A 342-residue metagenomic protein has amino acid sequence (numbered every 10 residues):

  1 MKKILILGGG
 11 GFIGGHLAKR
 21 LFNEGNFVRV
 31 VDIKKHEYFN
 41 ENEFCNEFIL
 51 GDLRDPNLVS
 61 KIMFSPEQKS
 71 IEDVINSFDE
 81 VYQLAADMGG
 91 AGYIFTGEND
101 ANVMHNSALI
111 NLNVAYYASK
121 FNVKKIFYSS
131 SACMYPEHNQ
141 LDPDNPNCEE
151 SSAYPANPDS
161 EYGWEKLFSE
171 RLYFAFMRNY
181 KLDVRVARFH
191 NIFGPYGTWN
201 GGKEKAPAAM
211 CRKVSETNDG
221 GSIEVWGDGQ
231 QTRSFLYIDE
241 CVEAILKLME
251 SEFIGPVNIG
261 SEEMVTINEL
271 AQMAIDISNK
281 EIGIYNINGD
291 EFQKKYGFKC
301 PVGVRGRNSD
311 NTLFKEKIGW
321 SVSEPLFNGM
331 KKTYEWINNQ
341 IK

Functional and structural regions predicted by a protein language model:
I4-E24: N-terminal Rossmann NAD(P)H-binding glycine-rich loop of SDR-like oxidoreductase domains
N26-K35: Conserved glycine-rich Rossmann-like NAD(P)H-binding loop of the short-chain dehydrogenase/reductase
E43-D55: Rossmann-fold cofactor-recognition segment
L53-S107, K120: NAD(P)H-binding glycine-rich loop region in Rossmannoid oxidoreductase-like domains and their noncatalytic homologs
Q83, L109-D159, R185: Conserved Rossmann-fold NAD(P)-dependent oxidoreductase catalytic core, especially the SDR/UDP-sugar
H138-N147, R171-M249, E262-M264, A271-S278: NAD(P)-dependent short-chain dehydrogenase/reductase
E161, E165: Active-site helix of classical SDR
E216-K342: C-terminal substrate-binding subdomain of Rossmann-fold SDR/epimerase-dehydratase oxidoreductases
